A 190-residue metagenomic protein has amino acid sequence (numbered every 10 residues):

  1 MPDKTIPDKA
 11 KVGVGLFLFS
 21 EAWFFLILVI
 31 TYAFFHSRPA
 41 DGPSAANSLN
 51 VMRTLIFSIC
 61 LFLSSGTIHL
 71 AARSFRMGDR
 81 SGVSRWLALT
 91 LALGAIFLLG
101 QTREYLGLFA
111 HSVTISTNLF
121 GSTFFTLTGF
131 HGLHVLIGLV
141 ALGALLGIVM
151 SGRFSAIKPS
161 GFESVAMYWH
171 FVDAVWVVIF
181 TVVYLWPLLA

Functional and structural regions predicted by a protein language model:
M1-A190: ...captures the hydrophobic TM-helix bundle architecture rather than a specific catalytic motif, and can also fire on
